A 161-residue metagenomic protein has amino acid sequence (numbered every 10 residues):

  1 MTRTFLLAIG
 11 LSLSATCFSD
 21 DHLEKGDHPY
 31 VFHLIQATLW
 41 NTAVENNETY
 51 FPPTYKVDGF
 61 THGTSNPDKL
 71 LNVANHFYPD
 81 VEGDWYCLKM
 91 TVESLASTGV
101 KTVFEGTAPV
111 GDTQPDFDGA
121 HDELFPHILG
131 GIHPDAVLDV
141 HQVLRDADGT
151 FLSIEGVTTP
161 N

Functional and structural regions predicted by a protein language model:
T2-A8: Sec-dependent signal peptide recognition, specifically the positively charged N-region followed immediately by
C17-S19: Boundary at the C-terminal end of the N-terminal hydrophobic targeting segment
D21-N161: Conserved, structured core segments of small domains
